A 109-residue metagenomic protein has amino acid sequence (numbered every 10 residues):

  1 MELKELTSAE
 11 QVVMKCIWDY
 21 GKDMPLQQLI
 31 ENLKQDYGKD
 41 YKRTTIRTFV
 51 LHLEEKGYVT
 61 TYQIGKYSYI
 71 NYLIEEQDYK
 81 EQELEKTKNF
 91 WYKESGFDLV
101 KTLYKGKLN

Functional and structural regions predicted by a protein language model:
M1-C16, Y20-D23, D78: Short alpha-helical segments that sit at the start of domains
D23-L33: Short acidic, hydrophobic short linear motifs in intrinsically disordered regions
E31-Y41: Short helix-coil junctions and helix-kink-helix linkers
T44: Key DNA-contact positions within bacterial/archaeal DNA-binding proteins
R47-L51: Short, hydrophobic-biased segments on the C-terminal half of alpha helices that form "recognition helices"
E54-I64: A short, conserved structural fragment
I64-L84: Short, cationic-aromatic polyanion-contact patches
Q82-N109: Amphipathic alpha-helical dimerization/coiled-coil segments that flank or bridge DNA-binding/regulatory modules
